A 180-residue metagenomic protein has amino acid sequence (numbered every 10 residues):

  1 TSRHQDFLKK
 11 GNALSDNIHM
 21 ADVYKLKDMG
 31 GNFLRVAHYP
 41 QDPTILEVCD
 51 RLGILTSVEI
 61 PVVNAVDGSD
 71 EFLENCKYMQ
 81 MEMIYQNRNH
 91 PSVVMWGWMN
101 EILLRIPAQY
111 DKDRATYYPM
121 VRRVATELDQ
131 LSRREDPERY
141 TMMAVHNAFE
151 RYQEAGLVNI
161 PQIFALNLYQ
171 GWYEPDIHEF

Functional and structural regions predicted by a protein language model:
T1-P107, R122-T126, T141-M142: Active-site-adjacent substrate/metal-binding segments within catalytic domains of carbohydrate-active enzymes
V23, D111-F180: Extracellular glycoside hydrolase catalytic/binding regions
